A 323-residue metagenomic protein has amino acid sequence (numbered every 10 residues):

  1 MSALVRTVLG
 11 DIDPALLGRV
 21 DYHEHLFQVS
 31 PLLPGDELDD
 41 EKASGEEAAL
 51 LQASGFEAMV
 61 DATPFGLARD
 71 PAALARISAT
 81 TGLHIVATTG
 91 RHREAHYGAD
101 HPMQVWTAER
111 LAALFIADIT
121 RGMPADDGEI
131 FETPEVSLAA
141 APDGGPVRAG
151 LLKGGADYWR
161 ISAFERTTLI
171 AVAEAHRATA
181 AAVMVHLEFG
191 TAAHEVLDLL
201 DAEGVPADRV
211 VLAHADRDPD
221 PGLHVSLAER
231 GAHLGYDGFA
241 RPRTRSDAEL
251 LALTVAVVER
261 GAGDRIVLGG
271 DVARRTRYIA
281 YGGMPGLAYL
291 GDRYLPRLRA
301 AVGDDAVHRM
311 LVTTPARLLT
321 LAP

Functional and structural regions predicted by a protein language model:
M1-L32: Replace "His-x-His-based motif
S2-G10, A288-P323: Mid-to-C-terminal alpha-helical segments outside catalytic/metal-binding sites
L17-Y22, F27, G35-H84, E109-V147: Alpha-helical scaffold segments that flank or form the walls of functional sites
H23, M59, R91, H176 (+4 more regions): Divalent metal-coordination and catalytic microenvironments
S30-P34, P71, Y97, A193-L199 (+4 more regions): Histidine/acidic-residue-rich catalytic or RNA/ligand-binding cores of hydrolases and nuclease-related proteins
R76-A79, I85-V86, G90-A182, H233 (+1 more regions): Active-site gating/metal-coordination segments in enzymes
R177-A256, I266: Catalytic pocket-lining loop regions of alpha/beta-barrel enzymes, especially the amidohydrolase/enolase/GH5 lineages
V183-M184, D237-F239, A262-M284: Short acidic/histidine-rich active-site segments
